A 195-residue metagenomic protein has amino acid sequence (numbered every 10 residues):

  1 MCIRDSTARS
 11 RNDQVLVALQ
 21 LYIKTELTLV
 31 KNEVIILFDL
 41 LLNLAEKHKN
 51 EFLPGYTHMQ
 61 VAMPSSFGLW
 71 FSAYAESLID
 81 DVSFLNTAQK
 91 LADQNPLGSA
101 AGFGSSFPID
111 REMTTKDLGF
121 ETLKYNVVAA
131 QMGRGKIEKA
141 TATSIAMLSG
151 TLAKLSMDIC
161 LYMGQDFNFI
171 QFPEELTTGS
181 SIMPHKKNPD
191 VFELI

Functional and structural regions predicted by a protein language model:
R4-N95, A101-G104, I109-K116, T122 (+2 more regions): A helix-coil-helix interface module used to build multimeric assemblies and to scaffold catalytic/cofactor sites
Q20-K24, R134-A142: Glycine- and acidic
T57, A130-G133: Glycine-rich, Trp-frequent "lid" loop and neighboring beta-strands that shape and gate the flavin cofactor pocket
A100, Q131, K186: Fold-independent oxyanion-binding glycine-rich loops and adjacent beta-strand/coil segments at enzyme active sites
E121-A129, I170: A glycine-rich, basic-preceded beta-loop-alpha segment at the flavin cofactor/substrate interface of flavin-utilizing
I137-Q171, L176-I195: A conserved active-site cap/scaffold subdomain adjacent to cofactor or substrate pockets
